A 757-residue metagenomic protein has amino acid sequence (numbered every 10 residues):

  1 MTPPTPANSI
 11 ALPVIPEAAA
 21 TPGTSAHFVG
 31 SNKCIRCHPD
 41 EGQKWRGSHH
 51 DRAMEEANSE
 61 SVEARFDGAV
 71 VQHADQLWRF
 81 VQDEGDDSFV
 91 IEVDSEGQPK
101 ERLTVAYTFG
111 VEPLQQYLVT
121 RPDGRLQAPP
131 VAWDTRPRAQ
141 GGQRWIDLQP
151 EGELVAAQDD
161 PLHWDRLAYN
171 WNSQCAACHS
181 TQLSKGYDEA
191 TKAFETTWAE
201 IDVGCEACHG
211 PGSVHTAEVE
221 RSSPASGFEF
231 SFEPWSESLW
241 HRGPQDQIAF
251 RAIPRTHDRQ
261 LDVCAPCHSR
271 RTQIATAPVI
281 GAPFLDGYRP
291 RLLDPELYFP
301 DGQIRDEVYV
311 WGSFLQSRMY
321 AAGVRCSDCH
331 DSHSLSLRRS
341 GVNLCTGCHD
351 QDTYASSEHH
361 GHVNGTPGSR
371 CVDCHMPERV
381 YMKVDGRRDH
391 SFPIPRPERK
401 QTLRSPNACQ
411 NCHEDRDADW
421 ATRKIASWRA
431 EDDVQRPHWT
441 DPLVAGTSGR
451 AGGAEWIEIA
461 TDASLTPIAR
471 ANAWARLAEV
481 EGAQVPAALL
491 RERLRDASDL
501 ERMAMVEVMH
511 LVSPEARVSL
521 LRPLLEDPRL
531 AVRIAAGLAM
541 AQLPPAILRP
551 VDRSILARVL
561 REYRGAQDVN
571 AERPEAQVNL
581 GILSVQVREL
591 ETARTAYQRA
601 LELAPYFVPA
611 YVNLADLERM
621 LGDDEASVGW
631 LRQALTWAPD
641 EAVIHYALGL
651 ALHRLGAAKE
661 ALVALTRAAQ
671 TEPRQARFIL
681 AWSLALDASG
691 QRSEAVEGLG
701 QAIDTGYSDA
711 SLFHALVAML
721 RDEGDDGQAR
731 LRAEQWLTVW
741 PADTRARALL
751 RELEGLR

Functional and structural regions predicted by a protein language model:
T5-A18, G23-S25, N32, D40-G110 (+7 more regions): Primarily the internal scaffold of c-type cytochrome electron-transfer domains, especially repeated/multiheme c-type
R450-A460, G482-R495, S513-L524, I547-R564 (+1 more regions): Amphipathic alpha-helical scaffolding segments comprising HEAT/armadillo-like alpha-solenoid repeats
V480, D496, V512, D527 (+6 more regions): Structural marker of alpha-solenoid helical repeat scaffolds
D499-R502, L530, P574-E575, V608-P609 (+4 more regions): Helix-start (N-cap) detector for alpha-helical repeat units in TPR-like alpha-solenoids, especially tetratricopeptide
